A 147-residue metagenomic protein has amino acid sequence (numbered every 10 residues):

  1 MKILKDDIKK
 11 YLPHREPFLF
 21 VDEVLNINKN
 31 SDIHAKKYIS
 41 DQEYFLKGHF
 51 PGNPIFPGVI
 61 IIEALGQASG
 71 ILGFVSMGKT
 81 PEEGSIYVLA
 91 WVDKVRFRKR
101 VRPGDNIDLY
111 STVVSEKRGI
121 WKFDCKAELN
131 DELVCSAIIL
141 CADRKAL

Functional and structural regions predicted by a protein language model:
K2, G70-D108, V134, A142: Hydrophobic beta-strand-centered segment that forms part of the acyl-chain substrate-binding groove
I3-R15, E82-E83: Short aromatic-glycine motifs in intrinsically disordered, low-complexity regions
K9, G52, F97-K99: Beta-strand-rich interaction surfaces with strong enrichment in secreted/lumenal proteins
P13, N30, F74, V101-D105 (+1 more regions): HotDog/MaoC-like acyl-thioester-processing domains
E16-F56, I61: Catalytic strand-loop segment that frames the active site of acyl-thioester-processing enzymes
F18-F20, I107, W121: Hydrophobic core residues within well-ordered beta-strands of beta-rich domains
D22-L25, D93, R98, T112-V114 (+1 more regions): Conserved positions in beta-strands of structured domains
V24, F56-P81: Active-site helix/loop of acyl-thioester processing domains in fatty-acid/polyketide metabolism, spanning hotdog-fold
